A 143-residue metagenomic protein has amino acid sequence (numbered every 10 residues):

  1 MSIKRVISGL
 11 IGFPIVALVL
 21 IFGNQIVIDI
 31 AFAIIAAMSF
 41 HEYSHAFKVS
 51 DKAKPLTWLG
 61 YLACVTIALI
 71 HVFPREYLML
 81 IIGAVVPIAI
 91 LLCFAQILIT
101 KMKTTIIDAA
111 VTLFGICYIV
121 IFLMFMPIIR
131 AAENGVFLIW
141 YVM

Functional and structural regions predicted by a protein language model:
S2-M143: Membrane-embedded alpha-helical bundles of polytopic integral membrane proteins
